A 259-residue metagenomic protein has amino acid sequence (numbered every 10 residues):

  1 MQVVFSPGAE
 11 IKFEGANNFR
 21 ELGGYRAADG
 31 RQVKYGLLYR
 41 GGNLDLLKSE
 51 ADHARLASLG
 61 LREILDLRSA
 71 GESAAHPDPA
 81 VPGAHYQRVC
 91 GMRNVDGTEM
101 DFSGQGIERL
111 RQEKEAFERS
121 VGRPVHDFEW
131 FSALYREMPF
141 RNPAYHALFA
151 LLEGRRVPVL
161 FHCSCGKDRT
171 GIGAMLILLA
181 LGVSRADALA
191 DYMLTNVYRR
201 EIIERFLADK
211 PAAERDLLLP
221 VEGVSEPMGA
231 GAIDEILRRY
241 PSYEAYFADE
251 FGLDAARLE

Functional and structural regions predicted by a protein language model:
M1-L160, G173-E259: Cys-dependent protein tyrosine phosphatase-like superfamily
C165, R169-T170: Ser/Thr-glycine-rich phosphate-binding loops at phosphate-binding pockets of nucleotides, nucleotide cofactors
